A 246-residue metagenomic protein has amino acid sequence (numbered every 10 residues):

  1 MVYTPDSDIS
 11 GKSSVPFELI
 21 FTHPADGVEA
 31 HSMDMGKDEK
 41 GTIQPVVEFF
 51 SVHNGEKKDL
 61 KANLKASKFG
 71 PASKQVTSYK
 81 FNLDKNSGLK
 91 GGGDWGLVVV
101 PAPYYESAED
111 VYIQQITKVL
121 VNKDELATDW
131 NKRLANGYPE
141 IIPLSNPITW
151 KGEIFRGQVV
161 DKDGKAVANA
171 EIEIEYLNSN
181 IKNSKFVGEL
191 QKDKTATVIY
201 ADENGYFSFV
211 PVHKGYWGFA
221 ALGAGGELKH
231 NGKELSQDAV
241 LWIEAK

Functional and structural regions predicted by a protein language model:
M1-F69: Start-of-domain marker
M1-T22, E109-R156, V160-A168, E173-K182 (+1 more regions): Beta-strand-rich domain onsets/edges
P24-G27, A102-A108, G225-N231: Short acidic/polar inter-strand loop motif in beta-rich domains
S67-G91: A surface-exposed beta-strand-loop module
T77-F81, T197, F207: Short strand-edge motifs at loop-to-beta-strand transitions and within beta-strands of extracellular beta-rich domains
L89-P103, Y216-G223: Short, aromatic- and glycine-rich surface loops/edge beta-strands on solvent-exposed regions
K185-N204: Short, acidic Ser/Thr/Gly-rich low-complexity loop/linker segments typical of extracellular and cell-surface proteins
N204-V210: Short, surface-exposed beta-strand/beta-hairpin micro-motifs centered on an aromatic residue
